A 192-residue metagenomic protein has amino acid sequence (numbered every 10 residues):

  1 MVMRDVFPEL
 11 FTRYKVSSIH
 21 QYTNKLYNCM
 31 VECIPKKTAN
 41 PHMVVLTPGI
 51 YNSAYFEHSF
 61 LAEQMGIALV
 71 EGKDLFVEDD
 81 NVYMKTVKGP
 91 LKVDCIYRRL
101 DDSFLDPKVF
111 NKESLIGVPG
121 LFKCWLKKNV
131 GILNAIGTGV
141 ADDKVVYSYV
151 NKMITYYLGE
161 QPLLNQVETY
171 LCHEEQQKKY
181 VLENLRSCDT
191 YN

Functional and structural regions predicted by a protein language model:
M1-N192: Domain-scale recognition of functional cores that engage charged ligands
